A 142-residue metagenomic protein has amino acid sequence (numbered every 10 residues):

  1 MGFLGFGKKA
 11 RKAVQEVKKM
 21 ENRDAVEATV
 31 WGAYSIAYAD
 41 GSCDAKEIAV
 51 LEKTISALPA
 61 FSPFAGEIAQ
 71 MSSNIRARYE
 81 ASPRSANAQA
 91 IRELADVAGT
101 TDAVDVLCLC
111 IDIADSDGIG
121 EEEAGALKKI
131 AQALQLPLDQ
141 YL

Functional and structural regions predicted by a protein language model:
M1-I36, S42-L142: Small-residue-enriched hydrophobic alpha-helices in membranes
